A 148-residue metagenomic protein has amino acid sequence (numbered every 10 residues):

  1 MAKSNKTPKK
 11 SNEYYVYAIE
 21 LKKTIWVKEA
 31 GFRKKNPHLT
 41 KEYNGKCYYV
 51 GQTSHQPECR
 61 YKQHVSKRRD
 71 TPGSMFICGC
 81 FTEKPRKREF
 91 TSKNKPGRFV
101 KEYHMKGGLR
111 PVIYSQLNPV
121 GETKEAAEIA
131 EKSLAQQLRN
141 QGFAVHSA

Functional and structural regions predicted by a protein language model:
M1-K62, V112-S115, I129: GIY-YIG nuclease catalytic motif and its immediate N-terminal context
S11, L138-R139: Generic hydrophobic, helix-prone segments enriched in Leu/Val/Ile
K34, V65-S66, L134-A135: General N-terminal targeting signals
P37-T40, Q52-K124: Conserved short loop/helix modules at catalytic or binding sites in compact beta-alpha or helix-hairpin-helix contexts
G45, F143-A144: Short coil/turn segments at beta-strand junctions that form active-site/ligand-binding loops
E128-E131, A135-L138, A144-A148: Anionic, Ser/Thr-rich low-complexity intrinsically disordered regions
